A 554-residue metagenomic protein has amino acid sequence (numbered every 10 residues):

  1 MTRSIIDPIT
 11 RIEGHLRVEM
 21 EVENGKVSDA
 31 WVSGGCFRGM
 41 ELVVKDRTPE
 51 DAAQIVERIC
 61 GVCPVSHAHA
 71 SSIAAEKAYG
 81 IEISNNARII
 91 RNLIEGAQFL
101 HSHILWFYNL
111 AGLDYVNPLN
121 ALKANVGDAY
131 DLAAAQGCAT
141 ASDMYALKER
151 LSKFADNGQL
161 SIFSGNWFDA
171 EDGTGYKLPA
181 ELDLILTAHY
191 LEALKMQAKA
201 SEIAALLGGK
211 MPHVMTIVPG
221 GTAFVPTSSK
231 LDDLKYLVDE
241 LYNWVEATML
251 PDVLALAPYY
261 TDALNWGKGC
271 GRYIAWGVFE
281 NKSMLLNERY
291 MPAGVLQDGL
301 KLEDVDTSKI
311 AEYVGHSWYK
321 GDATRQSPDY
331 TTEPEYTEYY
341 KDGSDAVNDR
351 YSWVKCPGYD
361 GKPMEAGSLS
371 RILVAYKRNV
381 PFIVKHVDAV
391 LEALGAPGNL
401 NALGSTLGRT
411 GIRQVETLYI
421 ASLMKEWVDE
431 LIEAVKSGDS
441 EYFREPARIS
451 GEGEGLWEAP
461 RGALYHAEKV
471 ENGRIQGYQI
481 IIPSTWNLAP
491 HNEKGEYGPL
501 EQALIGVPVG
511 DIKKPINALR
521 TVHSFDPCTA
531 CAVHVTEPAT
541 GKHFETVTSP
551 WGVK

Functional and structural regions predicted by a protein language model:
M1-R461, E471-N472, I482-K554: Active-site bordering "gate/hinge" segments that shape substrate access to catalytic or cofactor-binding pockets
E468: His/acidic/aromatic-lined binding-pocket segments of jelly-roll/cupin-type domains and related regulatory beta-sandwich
Q476: Catalytic-core signal marking the mid-to-C-terminal active-site face
